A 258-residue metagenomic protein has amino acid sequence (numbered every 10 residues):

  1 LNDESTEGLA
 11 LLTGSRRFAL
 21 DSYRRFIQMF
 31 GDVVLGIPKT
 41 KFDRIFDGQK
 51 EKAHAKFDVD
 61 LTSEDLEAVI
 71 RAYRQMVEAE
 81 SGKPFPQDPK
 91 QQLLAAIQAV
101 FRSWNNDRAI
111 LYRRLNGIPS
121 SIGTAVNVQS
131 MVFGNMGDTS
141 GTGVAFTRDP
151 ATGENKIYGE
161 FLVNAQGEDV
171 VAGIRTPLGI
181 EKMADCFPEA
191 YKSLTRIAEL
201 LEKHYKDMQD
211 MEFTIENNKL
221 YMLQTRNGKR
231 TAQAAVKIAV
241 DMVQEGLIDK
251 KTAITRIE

Functional and structural regions predicted by a protein language model:
L1-E258: Nucleotide/phosphate-binding sheet-loop regions of phosphoryl- and nucleotidyl-transfer enzymes
